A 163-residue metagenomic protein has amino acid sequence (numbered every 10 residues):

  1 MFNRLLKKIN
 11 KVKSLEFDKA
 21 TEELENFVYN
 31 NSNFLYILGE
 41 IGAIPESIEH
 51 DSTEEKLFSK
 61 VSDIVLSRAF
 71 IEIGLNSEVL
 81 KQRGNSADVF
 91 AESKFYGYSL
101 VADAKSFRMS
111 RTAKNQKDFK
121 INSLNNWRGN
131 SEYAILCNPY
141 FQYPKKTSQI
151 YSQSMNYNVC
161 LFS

Functional and structural regions predicted by a protein language model:
M1-L57: Interdomain/boundary linker segments immediately adjacent to catalytic/signaling cores
F58-S62: Conserved alpha-helical elements of sugar-nucleotide-dependent glycosyltransferases
S67-V89: A short acidic/basic microdomain associated with nuclease active sites
L80-Q82, A104, I135-Y140, F162-S163: Short His-Asn-centered micro-motif
A91-V101: Active-site beta-strand-loop-beta-strand hairpin of nuclease catalytic cores that positions key catalytic residues
L100-R108: Acidic/His-rich structured neighborhood in mature extracellular/periplasmic domains
F107-S152: Short, charged, amphipathic alpha-helix that recurs within catalytic cores of restriction-modification and other
I150-S163: Charged, structured surface patches that assemble and position nucleic-acid processing machinery
